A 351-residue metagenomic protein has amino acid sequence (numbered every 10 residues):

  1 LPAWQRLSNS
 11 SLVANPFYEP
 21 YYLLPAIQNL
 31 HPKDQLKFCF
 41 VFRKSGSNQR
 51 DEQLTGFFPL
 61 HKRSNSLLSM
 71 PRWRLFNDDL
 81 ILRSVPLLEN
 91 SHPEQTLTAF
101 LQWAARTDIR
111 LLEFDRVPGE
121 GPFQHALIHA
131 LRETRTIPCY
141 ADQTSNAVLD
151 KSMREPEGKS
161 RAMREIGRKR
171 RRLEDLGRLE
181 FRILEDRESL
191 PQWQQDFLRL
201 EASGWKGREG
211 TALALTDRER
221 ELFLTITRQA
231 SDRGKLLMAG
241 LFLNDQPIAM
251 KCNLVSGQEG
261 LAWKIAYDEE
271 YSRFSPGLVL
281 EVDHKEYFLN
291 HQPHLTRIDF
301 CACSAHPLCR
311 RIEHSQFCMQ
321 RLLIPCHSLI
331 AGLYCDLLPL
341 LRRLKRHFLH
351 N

Functional and structural regions predicted by a protein language model:
L1-L75, R116-N146, S152-S272: A conserved beta-strand-loop-helix scaffold within acyl/acetyltransferase catalytic domains
S8-N15, T107-D108, E201-R208, F288 (+4 more regions): A generic secondary-structure signal for well-formed alpha-helical elements
K37, F42-R43, T55, R63-C139 (+1 more regions): Acyl-donor binding region in acyl/amide transferases
V85-L88, Y140-T144, R208-A212, I226 (+5 more regions): Short, surface-exposed, polar/charged, turn-prone segments marking secondary-structure boundaries
N90, D150-K151, E185, C326: Residues at the C-termini of beta-strands that transition into short coil/loop
H92-Q95, R154-P156, L329-A331: Short helix-loop capping/hinge motifs at secondary-structure junctions, enriched in acidic/polar residues
L101, K159-R168, C335-R343: Short intrinsically disordered coil segments
A214, P293-N351: C-terminal catalytic domain of photolyase/cryptochrome flavoproteins, centering on the FAD-binding pocket
